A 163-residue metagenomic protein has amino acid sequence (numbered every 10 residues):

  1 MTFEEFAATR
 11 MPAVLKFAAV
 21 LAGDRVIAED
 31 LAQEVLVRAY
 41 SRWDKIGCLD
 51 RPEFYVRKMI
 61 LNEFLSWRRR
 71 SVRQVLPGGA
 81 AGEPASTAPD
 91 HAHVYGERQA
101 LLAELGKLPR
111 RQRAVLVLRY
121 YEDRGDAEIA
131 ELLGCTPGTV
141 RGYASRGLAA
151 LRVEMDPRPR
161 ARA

Functional and structural regions predicted by a protein language model:
M1-K16, V26-E29, Y40: A short, charge-rich alpha-helical start-of-domain segment used by transcription regulators
E5, A100-L108: Short amphipathic alpha-helical boundary/capping segments
L36-Y40, D50-R70, A144, L148: Σ70-family region 2.3-2.4 aromatic/basic alpha-helix that recognizes the −10 promoter and nucleates DNA melting
G47, K58-G79, V94, P157: Arg/Lys-rich amphipathic alpha helix in sigma70-family domain 2
S66, Q74-R98, A103, G125: Internal acidic/polar
Y95, L105-R113: Short helix-coil-helix linker/hinge
V115-R119: A short pre-motif secondary-structure segment
L133-P157, A163: DNA-recognition helix of helix-turn-helix
